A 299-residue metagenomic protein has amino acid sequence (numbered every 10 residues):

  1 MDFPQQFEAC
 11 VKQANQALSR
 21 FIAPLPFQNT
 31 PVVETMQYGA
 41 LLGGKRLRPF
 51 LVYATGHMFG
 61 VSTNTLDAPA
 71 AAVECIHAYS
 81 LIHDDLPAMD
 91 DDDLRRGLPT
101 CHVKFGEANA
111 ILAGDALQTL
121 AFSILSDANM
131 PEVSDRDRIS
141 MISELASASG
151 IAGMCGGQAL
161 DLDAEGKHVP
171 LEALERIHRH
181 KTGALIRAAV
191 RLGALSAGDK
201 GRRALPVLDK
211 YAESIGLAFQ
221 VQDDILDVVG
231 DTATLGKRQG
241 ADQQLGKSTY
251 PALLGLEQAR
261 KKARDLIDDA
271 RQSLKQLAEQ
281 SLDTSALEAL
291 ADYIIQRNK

Functional and structural regions predicted by a protein language model:
M1-A23: N-terminal amphipathic/basic leader segments beginning at the initiator methionine
K12, I22, P26-S273, D283-I295: Mg2+-dependent prenyl diphosphate-binding active-site environment of isoprenoid biosynthetic enzymes
